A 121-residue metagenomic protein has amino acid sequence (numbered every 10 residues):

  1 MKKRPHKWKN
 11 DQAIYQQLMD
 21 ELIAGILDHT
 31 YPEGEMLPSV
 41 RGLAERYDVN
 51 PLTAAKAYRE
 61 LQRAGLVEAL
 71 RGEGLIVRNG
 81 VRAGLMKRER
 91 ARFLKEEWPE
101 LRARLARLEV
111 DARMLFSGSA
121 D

Functional and structural regions predicted by a protein language model:
M1-M36, G42, M86, R92-D121: Extreme N-terminal segment that seeds HTH/winged-HTH DNA-binding domains in transcriptional regulators
T30-Y31, E35, R63-G72, R78-N79: Beta-hairpin "wing" of winged helix-turn-helix
M36-E68: N-terminal helix-turn-helix
E45, E60-R63, L75, L94 (+1 more regions): General helical structural elements
L75-I76, S119: Conserved beta-strand edge residues that scaffold enzyme active sites
R82-G84: A short, flexible beta-alpha/helix-coil linker loop
